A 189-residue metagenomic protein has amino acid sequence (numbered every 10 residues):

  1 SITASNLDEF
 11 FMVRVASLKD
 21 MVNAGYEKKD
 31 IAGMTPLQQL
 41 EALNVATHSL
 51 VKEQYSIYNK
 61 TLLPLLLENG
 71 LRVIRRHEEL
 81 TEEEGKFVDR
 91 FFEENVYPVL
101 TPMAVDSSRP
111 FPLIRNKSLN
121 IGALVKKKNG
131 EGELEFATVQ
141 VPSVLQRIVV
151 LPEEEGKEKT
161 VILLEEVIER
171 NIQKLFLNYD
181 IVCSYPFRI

Functional and structural regions predicted by a protein language model:
S1-I189: N-terminal non-catalytic structural scaffold regions of very large proteins
